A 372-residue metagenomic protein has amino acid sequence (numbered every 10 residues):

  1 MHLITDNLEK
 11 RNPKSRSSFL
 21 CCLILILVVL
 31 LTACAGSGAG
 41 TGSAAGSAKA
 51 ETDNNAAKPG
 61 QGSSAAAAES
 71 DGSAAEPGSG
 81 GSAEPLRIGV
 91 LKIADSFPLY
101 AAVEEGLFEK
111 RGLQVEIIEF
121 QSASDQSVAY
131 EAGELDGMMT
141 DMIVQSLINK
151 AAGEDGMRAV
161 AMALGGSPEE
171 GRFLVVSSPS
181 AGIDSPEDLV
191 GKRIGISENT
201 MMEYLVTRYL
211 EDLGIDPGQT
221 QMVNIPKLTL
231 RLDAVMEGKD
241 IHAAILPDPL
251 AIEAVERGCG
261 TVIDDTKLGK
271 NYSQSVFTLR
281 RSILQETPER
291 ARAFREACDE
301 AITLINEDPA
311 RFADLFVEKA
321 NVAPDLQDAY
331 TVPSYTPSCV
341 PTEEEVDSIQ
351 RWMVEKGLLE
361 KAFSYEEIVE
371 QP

Functional and structural regions predicted by a protein language model:
M1-S15: N-terminal secretory signal peptides that target proteins for export/translocation
S15-L27: Sec-dependent N-terminal signal peptides
L30-A33: C-terminal motif of bacterial Sec signal peptides marking the signal peptidase cleavage site
A35-G38: Bacterial signal peptide processing site
G42-G80: Low-complexity, Pro/Thr/Ser/Glu-rich flexible segments characteristic of extracytoplasmic/periplasmic regions
E69, E76-I215, M222-I225, H242-D248 (+2 more regions): Short, glycine-/small- and polar/acidic-enriched structural segments that line small-molecule recognition paths
I143, S177, V223, L228-F316: Pocket-lining segment of extracytoplasmic ligand-binding domains
Q285-E360: Secondary-structure end/capping motifs
